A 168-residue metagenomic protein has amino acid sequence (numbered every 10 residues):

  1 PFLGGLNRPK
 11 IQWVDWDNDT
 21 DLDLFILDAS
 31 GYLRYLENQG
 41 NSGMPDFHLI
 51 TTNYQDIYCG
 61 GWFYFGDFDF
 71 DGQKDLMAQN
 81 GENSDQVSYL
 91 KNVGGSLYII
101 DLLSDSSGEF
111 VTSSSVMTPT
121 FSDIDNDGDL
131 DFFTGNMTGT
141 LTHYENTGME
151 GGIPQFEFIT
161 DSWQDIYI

Functional and structural regions predicted by a protein language model:
P1-A29: Beta-strand-rich domains and repeat architectures in extracellular enzymes and scaffolds, especially beta-propellers
P1-G5, E37-C59, K91-S114, T147-I168: Blade-edge motifs of beta-propeller repeat domains
N7, L27-G31, C59-G61, Q79-D85 (+2 more regions): Repeated polar recognition positions within modular binding domains
R8-W16, G60-F70, S115-N126: Beta-propeller blade termini
I11, L33, F47-H48, I99-I100 (+4 more regions): Short, structured motif recognition centered on aromatic/hydrophobic residues
N18-D28, F70-N80, N126-G135: Acidic/hydrophobic-patterned starts of short beta strands in beta-sheet-rich repeat architectures
F25-G40: Beta-propeller domains
Y32-L36, S84-L90, T140-Y144: Structural motif
